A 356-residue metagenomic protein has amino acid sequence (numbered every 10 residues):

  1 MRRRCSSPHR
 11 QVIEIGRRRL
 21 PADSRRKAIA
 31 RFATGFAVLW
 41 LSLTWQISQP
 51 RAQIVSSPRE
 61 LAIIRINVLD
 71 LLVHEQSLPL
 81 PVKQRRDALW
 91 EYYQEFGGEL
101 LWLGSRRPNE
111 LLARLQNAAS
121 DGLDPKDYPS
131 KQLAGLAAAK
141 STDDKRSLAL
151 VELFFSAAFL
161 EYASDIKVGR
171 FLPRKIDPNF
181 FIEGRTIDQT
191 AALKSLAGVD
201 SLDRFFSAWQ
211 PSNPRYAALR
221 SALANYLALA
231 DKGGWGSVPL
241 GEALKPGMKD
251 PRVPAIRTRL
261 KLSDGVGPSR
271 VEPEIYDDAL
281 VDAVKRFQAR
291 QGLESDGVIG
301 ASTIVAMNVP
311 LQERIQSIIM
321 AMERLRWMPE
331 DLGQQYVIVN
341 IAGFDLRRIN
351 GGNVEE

Functional and structural regions predicted by a protein language model:
M1-A28: N-terminal secretory signal peptides that target proteins for export/translocation
R18-P21, T34, I47: Extended rod-forming repeat segments used as scaffolds/tethers
R25-R26, L43-Q46: N-terminal twin-arginine translocation
A28, L39-W40, G135: Local alpha-helix boundary/kink/capping signal
A33-T44: Bacterial N-terminal signal peptides
Q46-A52: Sec/Tat signal peptide C-region and signal peptidase I cleavage site
Q53-E356: Auxiliary tRNA-acceptor-end handling modules of aminoacyl-tRNA synthetases
